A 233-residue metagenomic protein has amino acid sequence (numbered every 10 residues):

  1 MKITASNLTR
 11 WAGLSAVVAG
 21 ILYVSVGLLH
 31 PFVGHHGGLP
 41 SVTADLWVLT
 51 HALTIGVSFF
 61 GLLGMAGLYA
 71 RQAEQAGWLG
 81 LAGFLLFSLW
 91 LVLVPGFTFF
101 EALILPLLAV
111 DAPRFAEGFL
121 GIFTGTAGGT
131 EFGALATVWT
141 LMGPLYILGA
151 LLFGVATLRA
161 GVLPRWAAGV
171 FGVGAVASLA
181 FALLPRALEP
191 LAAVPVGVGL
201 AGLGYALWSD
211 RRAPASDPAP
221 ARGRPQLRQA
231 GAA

Functional and structural regions predicted by a protein language model:
M1-A233: Hydrophobic, aromatic-enriched alpha-helical segments typical of multi-pass transmembrane helices
